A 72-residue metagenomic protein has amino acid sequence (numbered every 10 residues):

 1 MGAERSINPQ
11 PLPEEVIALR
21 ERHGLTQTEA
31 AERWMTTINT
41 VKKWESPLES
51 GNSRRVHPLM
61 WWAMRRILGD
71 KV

Functional and structural regions predicted by a protein language model:
G2-R22: A short, Lys/Arg-rich alpha-helix, primarily the initiator
V16, Q27, W61: Generic structural marker for isolated residues within well-ordered, non-membrane alpha-helices of soluble domains
I17-R22, V41-K42, V56, A63-R65: Secondary-structure boundary/capping motif
E29-A31: Short alpha-helical "recognition helix" segments of helix-turn-helix
M35-R54: Recognition helix of helix-turn-helix/homeodomain-like DNA-binding domains that insert into the DNA major groove
S50-V72: DNA major-groove recognition helix of helix-turn-helix/homeodomain DNA-binding modules
